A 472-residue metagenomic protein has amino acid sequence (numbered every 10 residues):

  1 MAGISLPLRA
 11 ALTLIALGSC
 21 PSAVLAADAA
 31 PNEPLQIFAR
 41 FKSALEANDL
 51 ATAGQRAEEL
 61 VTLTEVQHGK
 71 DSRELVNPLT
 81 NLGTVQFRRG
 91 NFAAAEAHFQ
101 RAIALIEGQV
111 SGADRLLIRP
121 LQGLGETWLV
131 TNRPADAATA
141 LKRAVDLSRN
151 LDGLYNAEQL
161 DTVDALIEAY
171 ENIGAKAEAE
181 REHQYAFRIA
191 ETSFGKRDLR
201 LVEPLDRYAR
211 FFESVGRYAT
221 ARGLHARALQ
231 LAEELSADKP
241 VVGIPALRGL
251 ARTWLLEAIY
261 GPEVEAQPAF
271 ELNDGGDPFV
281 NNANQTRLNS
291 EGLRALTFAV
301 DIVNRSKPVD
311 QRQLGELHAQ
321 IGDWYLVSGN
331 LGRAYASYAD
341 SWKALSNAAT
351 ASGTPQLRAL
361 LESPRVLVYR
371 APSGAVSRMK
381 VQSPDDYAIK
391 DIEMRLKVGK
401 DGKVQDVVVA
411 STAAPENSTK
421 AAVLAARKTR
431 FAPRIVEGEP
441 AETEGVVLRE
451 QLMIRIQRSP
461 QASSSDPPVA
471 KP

Functional and structural regions predicted by a protein language model:
M1-A11: Bacterial N-terminal signal peptides that target proteins for export
A10-P21: Bacterial N-terminal signal peptides
S22-A26: Sec/Tat signal peptide C-region and signal peptidase I cleavage site
A27-I37, L50, G54, D71 (+10 more regions): Charge-biased low-complexity segments
F38-E46, L60, R73-R88, I118-E126 (+1 more regions): Non-membrane alpha-helical segments in proteins
G90-A135, T139-K142, S148-R149: Surface-exposed, polar helix/loop patches in the mature regions of secreted/periplasmic/lumenal proteins that form
A94-H98, D136-T139, E178-R181, Y185 (+1 more regions): Structural signature of tandem alpha-helical TPR/SEL1-like repeats, specifically the intra-repeat loop/turn
